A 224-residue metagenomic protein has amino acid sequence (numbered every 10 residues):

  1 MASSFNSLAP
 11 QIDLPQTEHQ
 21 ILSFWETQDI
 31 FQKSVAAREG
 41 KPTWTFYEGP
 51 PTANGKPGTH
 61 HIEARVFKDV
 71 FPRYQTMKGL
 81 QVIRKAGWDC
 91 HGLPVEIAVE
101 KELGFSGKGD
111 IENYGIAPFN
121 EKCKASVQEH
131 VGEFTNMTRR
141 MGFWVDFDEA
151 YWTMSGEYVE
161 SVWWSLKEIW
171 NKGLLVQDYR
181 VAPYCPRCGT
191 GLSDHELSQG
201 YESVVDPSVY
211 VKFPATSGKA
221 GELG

Functional and structural regions predicted by a protein language model:
A2-G224: N-terminal, positively charged nucleic-acid-binding surface of large information/translation enzymes
